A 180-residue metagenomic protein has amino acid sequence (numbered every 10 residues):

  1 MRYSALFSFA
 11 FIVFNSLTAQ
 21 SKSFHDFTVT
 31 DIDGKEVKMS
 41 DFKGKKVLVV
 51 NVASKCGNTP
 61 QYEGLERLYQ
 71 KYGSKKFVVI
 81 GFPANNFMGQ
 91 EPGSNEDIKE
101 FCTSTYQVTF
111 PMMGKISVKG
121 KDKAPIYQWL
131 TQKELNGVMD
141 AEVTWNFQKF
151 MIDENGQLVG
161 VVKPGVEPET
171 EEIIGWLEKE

Functional and structural regions predicted by a protein language model:
M1-K22: Bacterial Sec-dependent N-terminal signal peptides
T18-S40, A124-P125: N-terminal "domain-start" segment that seeds a small globular fold
S23-F24, E96-W145: Short, internal strand/loop/helix patches that form the active-site neighborhood or redox-interaction surface
D31, N51-K55: Amphipathic alpha-helical repeat scaffolds
K45-K46, K55, T59-P83, T103-Y106: Conserved helix-turn-beta segment immediately C-terminal to the redox Cys motif in thioredoxin-like folds
K76-G93, T109-G120: Thiol-based oxidoreductase modules, predominantly thioredoxin-like and allied folds used for disulfide exchange
P125-Q128, Q132-E180: Thiol-/selenol-based redox modules, centered on thioredoxin-like and closely related oxidoreductase domains
